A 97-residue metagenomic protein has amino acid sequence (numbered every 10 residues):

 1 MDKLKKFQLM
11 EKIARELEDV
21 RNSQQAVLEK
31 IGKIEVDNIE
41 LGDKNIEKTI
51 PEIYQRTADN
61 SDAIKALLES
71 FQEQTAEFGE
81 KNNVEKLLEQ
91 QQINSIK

Functional and structural regions predicted by a protein language model:
M1-Q8: Short, charge-rich amphipathic alpha-helices with coiled-coil/heptad character
Q8-R21: Short, charge/polar-rich alpha-helical segments
E16, S23, R56, N60-A63 (+2 more regions): Long, heptad-repeat alpha-helical coiled-coil segments that mediate oligomerization and form fibrous "stalk/rod"
E18-E40, N45-T49: Amphipathic alpha-helical interaction modules
N38-G42, L68-Q91: Long amphipathic alpha-helical coiled-coil segments
G42-A63: Short, glycine/alanine-rich amphipathic alpha-helical segment that often forms an alpha-turn-alpha hairpin
Q92-K97: Long, non-catalytic architectural segments outside compact domain cores
